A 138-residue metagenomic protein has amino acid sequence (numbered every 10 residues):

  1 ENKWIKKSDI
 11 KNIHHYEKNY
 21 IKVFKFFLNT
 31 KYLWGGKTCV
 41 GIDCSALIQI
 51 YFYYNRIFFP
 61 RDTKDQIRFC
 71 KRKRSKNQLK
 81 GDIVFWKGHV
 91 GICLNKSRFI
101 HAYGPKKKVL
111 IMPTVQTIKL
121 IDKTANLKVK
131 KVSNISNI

Functional and structural regions predicted by a protein language model:
E1-T30: Boundary regions of SH3-family modules and the immediately adjacent low-complexity/disordered segments in eukaryotic
S8-I10, T114-T124: Short alpha-helical interface patches
Y16-K22, F26, G35-K37, Y54-N55 (+1 more regions): Intrinsically disordered, low-complexity proline/serine/threonine-rich regions that harbor SH3-binding proline-rich
F24, L47, G81: Terminal peptide-recognition signature
K31-Q78: Catalytic cysteine-centered active-site loop
F58-Q116: ...with weaker cross-activation on analogous glycine-rich loops/strands in unrelated enzymes
I121-I138: Low-complexity, Gly/Ser/Thr/Pro-rich intrinsically disordered linker/tail segments
